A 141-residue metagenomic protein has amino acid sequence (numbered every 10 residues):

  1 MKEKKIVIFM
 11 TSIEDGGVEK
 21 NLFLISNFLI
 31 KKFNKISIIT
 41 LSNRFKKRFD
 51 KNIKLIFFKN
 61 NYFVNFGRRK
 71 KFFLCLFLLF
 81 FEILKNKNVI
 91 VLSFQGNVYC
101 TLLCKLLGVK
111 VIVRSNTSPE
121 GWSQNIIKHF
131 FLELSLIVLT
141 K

Functional and structural regions predicted by a protein language model:
K5, K35-S37, K110, K141: Residues at the starts of beta-strands that form the adenosine-phosphate
I6, I90, C104-G121: Active-site proximal beta-strand in glycosyltransferases
I8-R69: N-terminal strand-loop element at the rim of the active site of nucleotide-sugar-dependent glycosyltransferases
M10, T40, Q95, V113-T117: A cross-domain feature marking catalytic cores of carbohydrate-active enzymes and several ubiquitous metabolic/repair
R44-R48, C100, S123: Short, charged/polar "capping" segments at the starts of alpha-helices and the immediately preceding loops
R69-L74, K110, S118-T140: Nucleotide-sugar donor phosphate/pyrophosphate-binding loop at the beta->alpha transition of glycosyltransferases
C75, L92-Y99, S115-N116: Short His-centered aromatic/hydrophobic patch
E82-V89: Glycine-rich phosphate-binding loop signature in dinucleotide/nucleotide-binding domains
